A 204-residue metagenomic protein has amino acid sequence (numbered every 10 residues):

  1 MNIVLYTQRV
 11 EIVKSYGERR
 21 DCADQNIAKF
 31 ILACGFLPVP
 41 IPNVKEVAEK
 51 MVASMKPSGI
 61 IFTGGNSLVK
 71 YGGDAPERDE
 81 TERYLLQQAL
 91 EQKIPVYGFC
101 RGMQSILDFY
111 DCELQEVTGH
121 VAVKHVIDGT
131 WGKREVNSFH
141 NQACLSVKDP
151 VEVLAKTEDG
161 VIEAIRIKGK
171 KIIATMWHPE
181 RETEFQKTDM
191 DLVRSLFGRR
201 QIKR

Functional and structural regions predicted by a protein language model:
M1-R101, F109, Q115, H120-V121 (+5 more regions): N-terminal beta1-alpha1 cap of cysteine-dependent amidohydrolase-like domains
I106: Short active-site loop/helix that positions an aromatic residue
E135-V136, I173-W177: Active-site-proximal beta-strand elements of phosphoester/diester hydrolases
S138-Q142: DNA-recognition element of transcription regulators
